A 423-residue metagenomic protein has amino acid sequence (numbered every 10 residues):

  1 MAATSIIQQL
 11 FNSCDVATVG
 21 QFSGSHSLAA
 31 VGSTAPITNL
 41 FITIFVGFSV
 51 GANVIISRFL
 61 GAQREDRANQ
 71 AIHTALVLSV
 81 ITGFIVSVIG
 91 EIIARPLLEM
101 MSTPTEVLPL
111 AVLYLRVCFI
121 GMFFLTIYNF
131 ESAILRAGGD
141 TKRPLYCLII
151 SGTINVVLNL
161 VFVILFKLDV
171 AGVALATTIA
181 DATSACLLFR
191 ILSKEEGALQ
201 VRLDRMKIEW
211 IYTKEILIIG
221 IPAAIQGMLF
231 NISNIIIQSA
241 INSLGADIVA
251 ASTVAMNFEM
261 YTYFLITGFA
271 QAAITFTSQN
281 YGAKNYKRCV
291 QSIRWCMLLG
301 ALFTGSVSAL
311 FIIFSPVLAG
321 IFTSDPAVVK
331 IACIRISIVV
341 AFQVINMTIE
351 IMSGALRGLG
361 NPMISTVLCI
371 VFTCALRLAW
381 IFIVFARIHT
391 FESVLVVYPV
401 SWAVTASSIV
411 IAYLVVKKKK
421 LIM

Functional and structural regions predicted by a protein language model:
M1, S5, A17, V54 (+16 more regions): Transmembrane alpha-helix boundary and packing residues in multipass membrane permease domains and related
A2-V54, C118-L125, K214-Q279, G300-S308 (+3 more regions): Transmembrane helix-bundle signature of multi-pass secondary active exporters and lipid flippases
L10-S13, F22-S25, F59-A62, A137-G138 (+5 more regions): Helix-loop interface residues and adjacent transmembrane-helix termini in multi-pass membrane transporters, primarily
L28-V88, L125-P144, A251-S315, N346-C369: Small-residue-rich hydrophobic transmembrane alpha-helices
S49, V117-R136, P144-G152, V173-C186 (+4 more regions): Short runs within selected transmembrane alpha-helices of multi-pass transporters and secretion channels
I56-G121, I154, L165-I221, T277-F342 (+1 more regions): Short alpha-helical transmembrane segments in multi-pass integral membrane proteins
A375-F385: Transmembrane alpha-helical segments of integral membrane proteins
